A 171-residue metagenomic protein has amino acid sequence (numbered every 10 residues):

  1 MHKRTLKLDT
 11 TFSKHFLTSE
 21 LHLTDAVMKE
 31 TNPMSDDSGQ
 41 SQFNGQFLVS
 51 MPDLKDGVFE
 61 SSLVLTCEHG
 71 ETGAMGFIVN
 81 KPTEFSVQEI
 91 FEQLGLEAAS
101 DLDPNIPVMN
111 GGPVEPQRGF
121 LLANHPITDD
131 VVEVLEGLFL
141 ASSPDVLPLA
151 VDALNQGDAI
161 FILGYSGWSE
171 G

Functional and structural regions predicted by a protein language model:
M1-K3, M28: Short, intrinsically disordered low-complexity segments
F12, L17, V27-G171: A short aromatic-anchored loop/beta-hairpin motif
